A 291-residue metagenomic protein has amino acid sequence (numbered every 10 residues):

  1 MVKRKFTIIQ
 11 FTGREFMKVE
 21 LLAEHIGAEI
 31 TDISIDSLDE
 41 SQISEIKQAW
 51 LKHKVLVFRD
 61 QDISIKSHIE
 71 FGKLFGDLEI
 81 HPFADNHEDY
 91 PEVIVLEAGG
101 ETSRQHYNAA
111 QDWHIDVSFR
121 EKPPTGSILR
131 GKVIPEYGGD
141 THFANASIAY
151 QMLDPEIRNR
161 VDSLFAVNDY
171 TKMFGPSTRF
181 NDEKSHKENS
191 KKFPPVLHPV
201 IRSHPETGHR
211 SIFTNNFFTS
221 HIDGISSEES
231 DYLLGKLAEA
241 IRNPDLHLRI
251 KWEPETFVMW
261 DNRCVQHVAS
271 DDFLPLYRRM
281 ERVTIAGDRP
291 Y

Functional and structural regions predicted by a protein language model:
M1-F16: N-terminal amphipathic/basic-hydrophobic helices that include classical n-h-c signal peptides and signal-anchor
T12, F16-M259, R263-Y291: Fe(II)/2-oxoglutarate oxygenase catalytic core
